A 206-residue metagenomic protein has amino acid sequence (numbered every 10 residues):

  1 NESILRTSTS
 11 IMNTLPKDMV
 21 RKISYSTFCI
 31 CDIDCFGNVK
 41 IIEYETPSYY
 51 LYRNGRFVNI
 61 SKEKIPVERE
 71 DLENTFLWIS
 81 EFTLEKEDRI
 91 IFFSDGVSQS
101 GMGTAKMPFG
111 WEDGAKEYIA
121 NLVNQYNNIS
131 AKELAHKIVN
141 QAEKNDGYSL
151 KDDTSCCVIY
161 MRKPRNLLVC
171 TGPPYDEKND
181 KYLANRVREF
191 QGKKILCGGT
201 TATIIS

Functional and structural regions predicted by a protein language model:
N1, R89-H136, Q141: Active-site-proximal, acidic helix/loop segment immediately C-terminal to a metal-coordinating Asp/Glu
N1-N54, L77, K132-I159: Catalytic core of PPM/PP2C metal-dependent serine/threonine phosphatase domains
K17-M19, R56-V58, K62-R69, P164: Nucleotide/phosphate-binding catalytic cleft detector across ATP-hydrolyzing and phosphate-transferring enzymes
I23-F28, K62-G103: Acidic loop->beta-strand submotif enriched in PP2C/PPM serine/threonine phosphatases
C29-D34, S80-L84, N185-R188: A short acidic-Thr-Gly-centered motif at the start of a beta-strand
T46-Y49, R56-V58, P66, S98: Short, surface-exposed beta-strand-loop junctions and turns on beta-sheet-rich folds
K132, H136, K163-K193, A202 (+1 more regions): Non-transmembrane, aqueous-exposed alpha-helical and coiled segments at domain scale
